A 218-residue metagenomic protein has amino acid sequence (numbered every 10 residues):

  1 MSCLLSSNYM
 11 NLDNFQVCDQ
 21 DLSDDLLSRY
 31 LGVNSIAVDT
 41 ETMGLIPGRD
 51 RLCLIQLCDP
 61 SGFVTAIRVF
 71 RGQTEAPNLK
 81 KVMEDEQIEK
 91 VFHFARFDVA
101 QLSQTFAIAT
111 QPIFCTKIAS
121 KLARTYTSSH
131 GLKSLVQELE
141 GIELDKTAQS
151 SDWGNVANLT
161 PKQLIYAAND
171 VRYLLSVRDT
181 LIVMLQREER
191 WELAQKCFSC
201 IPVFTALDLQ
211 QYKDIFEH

Functional and structural regions predicted by a protein language model:
M1-H218: DEDD superfamily 3′-5′ metal-dependent exonuclease/proofreading module
